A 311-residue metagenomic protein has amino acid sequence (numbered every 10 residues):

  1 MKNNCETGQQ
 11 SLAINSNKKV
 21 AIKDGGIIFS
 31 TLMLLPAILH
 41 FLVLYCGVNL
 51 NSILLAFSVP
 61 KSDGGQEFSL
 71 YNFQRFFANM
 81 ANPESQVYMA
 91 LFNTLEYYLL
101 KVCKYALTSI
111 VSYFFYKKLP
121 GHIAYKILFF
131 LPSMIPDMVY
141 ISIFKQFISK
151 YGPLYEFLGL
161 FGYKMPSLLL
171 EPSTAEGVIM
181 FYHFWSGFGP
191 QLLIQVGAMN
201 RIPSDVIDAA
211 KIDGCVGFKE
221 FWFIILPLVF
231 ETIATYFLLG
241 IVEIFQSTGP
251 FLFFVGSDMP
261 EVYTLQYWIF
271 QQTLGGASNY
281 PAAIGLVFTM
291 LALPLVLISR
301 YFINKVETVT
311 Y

Functional and structural regions predicted by a protein language model:
M1-D24: Short, Lys/Arg-rich, polar N-terminal cytosolic tail immediately upstream of the first transmembrane signal-anchor
I22-Y311: A structural signal for multi-pass alpha-helical bundles of membrane permease subunits that mediate small-molecule
